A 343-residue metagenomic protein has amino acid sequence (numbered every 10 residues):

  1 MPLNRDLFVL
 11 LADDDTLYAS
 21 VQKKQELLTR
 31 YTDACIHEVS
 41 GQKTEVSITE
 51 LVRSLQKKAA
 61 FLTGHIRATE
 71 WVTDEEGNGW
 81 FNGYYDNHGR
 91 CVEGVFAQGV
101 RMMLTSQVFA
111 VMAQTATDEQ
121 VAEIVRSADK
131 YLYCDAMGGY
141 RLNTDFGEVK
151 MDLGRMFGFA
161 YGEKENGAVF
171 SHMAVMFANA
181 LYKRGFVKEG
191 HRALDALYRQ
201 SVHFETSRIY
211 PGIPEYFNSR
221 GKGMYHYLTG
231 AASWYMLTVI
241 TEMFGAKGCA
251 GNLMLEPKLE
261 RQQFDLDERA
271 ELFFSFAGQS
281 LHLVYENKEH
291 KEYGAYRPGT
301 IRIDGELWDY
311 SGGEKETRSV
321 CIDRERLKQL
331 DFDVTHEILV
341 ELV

Functional and structural regions predicted by a protein language model:
M1-V343: Acidic, mature catalytic/reactive cores of soluble proteins
